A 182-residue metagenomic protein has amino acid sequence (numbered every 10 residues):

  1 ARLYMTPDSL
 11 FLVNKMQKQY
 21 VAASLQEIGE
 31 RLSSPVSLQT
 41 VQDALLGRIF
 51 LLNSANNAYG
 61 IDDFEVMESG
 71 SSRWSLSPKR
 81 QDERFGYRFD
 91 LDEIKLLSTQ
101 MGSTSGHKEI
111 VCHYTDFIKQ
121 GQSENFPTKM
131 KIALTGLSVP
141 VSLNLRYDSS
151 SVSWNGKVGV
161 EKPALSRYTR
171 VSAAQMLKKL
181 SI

Functional and structural regions predicted by a protein language model:
A1-Q39, D43: An acidic-aromatic
Q17-K18, R48-L51, Q81-E83: Short acidic/polar capping segments at secondary-structure boundaries
A22, D43-L51, T99-V111: Short, highly charged low-complexity linear segments
S24, I28, N53-A55, V139-N144: Compositionally biased, low-complexity linear motifs
L32-S75: Hydrophobic, well-structured mid-protein blocks that either form specific transmembrane helices
Y59, D63-Y168: Gly/Pro-enriched, hydrophobic low-complexity segments that function as extracytoplasmic propeptides/linkers
E161-I182: Gram-negative outer-membrane assembly/targeting C-terminal domains
